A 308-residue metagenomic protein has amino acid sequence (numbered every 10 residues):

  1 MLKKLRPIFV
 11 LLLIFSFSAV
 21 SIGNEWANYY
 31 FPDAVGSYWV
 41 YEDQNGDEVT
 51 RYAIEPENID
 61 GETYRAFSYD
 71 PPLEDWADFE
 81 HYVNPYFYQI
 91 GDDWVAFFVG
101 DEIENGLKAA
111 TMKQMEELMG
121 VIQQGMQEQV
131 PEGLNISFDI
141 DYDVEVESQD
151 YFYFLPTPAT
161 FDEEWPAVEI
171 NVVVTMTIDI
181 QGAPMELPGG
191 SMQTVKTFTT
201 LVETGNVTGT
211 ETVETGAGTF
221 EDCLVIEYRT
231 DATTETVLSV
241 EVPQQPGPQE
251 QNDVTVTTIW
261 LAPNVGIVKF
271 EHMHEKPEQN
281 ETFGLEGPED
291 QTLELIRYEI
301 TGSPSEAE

Functional and structural regions predicted by a protein language model:
M1-F9: Bacterial N-terminal signal peptides that target proteins for export
F9-S18: Bacterial N-terminal signal peptides
A19-G23: Sec/Tat signal peptide C-region and signal peptidase I cleavage site
N24-E308: Conserved functional acidic sites
